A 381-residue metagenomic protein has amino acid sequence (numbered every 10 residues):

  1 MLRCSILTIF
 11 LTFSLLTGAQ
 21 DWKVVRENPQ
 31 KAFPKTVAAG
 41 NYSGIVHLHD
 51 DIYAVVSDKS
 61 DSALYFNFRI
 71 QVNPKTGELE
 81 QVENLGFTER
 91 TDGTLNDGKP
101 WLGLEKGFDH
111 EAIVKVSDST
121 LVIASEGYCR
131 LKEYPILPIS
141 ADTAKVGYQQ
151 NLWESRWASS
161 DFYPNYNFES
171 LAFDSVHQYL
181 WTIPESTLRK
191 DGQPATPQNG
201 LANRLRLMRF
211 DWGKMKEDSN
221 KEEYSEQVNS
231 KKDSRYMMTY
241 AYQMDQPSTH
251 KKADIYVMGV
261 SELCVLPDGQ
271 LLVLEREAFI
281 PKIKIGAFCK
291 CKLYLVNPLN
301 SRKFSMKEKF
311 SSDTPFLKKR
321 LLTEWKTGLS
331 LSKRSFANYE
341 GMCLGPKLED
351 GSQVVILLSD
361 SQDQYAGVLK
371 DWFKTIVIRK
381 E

Functional and structural regions predicted by a protein language model:
M1-W22: Bacterial Sec-dependent N-terminal signal peptides
Q20-E381: Sequence/structural signature of beta-propeller domains
